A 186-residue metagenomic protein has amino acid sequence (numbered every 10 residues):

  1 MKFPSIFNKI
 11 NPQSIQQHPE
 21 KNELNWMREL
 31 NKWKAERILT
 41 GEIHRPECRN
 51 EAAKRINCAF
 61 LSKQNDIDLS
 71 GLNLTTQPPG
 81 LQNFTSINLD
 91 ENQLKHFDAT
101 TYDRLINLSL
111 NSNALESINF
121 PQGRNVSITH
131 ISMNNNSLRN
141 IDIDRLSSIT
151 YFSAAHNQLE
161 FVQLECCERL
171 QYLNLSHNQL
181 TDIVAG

Functional and structural regions predicted by a protein language model:
M1-Q17: Non-Sec secretion/translocation targeting segments of pathogen effectors
S14, H18-H44: Surface-exposed cap/linker segments adjacent to membranes
K32-H96, D103-N107: LRR N-terminal entry segment and analogous cap-like coil->beta motifs
I67, T85-L89, I106-L110, T129-M133 (+2 more regions): Conserved hydrophobic beta-strand positions in leucine-rich repeat
Q77, F97, I118-F120, I141 (+2 more regions): Canonical leucine-rich repeat
G80-F84, Y102-L105, G123-I128, D144-I149 (+2 more regions): Leucine-rich repeat
Q82, H96, T150-Y151, Q158-F161 (+2 more regions): A detector of tandem-repeat and repeat-rich interaction/domain scaffolds
